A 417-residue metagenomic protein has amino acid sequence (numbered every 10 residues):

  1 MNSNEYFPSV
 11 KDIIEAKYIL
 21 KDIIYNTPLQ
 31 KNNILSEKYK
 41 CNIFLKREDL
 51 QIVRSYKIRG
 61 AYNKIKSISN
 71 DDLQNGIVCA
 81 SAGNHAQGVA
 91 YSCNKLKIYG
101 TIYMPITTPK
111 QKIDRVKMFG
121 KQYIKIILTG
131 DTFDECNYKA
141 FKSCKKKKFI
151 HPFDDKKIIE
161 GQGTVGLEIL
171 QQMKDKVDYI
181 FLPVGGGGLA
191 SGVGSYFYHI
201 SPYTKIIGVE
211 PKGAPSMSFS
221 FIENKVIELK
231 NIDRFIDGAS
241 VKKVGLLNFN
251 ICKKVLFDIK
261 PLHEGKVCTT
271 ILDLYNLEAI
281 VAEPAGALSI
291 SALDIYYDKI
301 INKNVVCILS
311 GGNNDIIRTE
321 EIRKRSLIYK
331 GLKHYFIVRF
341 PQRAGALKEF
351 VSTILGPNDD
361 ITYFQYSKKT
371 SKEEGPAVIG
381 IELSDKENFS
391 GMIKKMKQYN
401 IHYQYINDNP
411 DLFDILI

Functional and structural regions predicted by a protein language model:
M1-I417: PLP-dependent amino-acid enzyme catalytic core
